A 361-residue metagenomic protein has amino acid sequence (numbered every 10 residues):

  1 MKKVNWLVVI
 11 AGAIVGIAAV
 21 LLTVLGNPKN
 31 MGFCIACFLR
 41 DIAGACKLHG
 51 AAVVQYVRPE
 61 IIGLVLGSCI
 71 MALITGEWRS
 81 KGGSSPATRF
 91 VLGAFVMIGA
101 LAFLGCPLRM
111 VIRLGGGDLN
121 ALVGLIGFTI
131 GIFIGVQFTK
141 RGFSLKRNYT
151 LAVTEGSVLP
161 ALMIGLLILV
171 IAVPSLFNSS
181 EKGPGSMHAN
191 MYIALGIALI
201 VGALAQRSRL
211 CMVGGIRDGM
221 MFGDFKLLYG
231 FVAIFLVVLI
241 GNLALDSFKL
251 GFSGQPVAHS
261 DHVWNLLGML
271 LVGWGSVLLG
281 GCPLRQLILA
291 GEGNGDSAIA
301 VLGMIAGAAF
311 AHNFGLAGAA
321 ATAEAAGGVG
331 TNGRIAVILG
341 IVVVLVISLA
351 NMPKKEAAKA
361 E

Functional and structural regions predicted by a protein language model:
M1-E361: Membrane-interfacial helix-loop segments of redox and metal-homeostasis proteins, especially TM-loop-TM junctions
